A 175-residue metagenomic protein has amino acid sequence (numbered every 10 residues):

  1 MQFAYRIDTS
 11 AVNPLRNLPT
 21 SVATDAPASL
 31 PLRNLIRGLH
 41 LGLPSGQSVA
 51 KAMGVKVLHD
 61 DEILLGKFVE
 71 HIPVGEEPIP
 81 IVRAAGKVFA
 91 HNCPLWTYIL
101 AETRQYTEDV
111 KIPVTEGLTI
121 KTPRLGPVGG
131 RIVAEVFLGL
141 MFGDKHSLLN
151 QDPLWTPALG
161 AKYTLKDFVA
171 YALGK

Functional and structural regions predicted by a protein language model:
M1-K175: Terminal regions of secretory-pathway proteins
